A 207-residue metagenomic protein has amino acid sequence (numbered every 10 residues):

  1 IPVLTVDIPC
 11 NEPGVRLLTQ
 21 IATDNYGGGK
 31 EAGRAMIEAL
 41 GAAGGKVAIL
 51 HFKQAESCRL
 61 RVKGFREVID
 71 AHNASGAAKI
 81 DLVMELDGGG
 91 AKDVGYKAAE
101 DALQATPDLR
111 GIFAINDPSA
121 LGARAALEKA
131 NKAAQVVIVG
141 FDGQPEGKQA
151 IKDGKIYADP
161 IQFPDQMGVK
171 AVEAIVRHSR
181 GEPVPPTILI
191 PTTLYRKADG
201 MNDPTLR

Functional and structural regions predicted by a protein language model:
I1-G27, K46, Q144-K152, I156-Y157 (+2 more regions): Flexible loop/hinge segments that line or gate small-molecule binding clefts
I1-V3, R16-L17, A43-K46, S75-L82 (+3 more regions): Loop/turn elements at helix/coil->beta-strand transitions in domains of secreted/extracellular proteins
R16-Q20, H51-A55, V83-G88, L109-R110: Second-shell loop/turn segments in exported
Q20-K46, V94-Y96, Q144-G147, Q162-R180: Hydrophobic alpha-helical segments within soluble ligand-binding/sensing domains
G28-A35, S57-K79, V94, A98 (+3 more regions): Short, solvent-exposed amphipathic alpha-helices that sit in or adjacent to ligand/effector-binding or catalytic
K46-H51, R66-K92, P191: Short beta-strand elements in bilobed, periplasmic/extracellular small-molecule ligand-binding domains
F52, S57, E67-H72, F163-R207: Hinge/cleft segment of the Venus flytrap/periplasmic-binding protein
F65, M84-Q149: Hydrophobic alpha-helical
